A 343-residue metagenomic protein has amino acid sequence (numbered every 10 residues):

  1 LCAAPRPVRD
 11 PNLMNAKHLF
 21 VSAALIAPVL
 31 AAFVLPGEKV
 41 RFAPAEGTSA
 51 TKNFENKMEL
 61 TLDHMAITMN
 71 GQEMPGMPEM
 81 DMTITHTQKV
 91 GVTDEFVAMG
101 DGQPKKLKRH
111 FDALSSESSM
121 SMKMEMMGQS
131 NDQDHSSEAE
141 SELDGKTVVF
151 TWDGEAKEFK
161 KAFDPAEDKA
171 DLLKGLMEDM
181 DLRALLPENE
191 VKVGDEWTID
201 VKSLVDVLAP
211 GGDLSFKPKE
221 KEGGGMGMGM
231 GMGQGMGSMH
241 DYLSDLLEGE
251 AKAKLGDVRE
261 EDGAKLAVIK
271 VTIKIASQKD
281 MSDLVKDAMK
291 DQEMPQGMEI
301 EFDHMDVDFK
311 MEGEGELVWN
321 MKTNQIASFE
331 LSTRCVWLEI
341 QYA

Functional and structural regions predicted by a protein language model:
L1-L13: Short, Lys/Arg-enriched N-terminal segments with co-localized hydrophobic residues within the first ~10-30 amino acids
A4, A24, S118-M120: Serine/proline-rich low-complexity intrinsically disordered segments, especially terminal tails, linkers
N12-A23: Bacterial N-terminal signal peptides that target proteins for export
S22-A32: Bacterial N-terminal signal peptides
F33-A343: Signature of exported/secreted
